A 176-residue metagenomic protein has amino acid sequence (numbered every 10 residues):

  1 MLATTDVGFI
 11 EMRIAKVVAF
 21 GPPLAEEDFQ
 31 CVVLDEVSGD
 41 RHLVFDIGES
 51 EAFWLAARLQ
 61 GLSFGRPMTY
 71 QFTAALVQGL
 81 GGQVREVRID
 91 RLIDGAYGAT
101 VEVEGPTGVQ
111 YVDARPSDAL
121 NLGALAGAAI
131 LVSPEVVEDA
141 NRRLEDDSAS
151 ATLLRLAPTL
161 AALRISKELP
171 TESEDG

Functional and structural regions predicted by a protein language model:
L2-G176: Divalent-cation
